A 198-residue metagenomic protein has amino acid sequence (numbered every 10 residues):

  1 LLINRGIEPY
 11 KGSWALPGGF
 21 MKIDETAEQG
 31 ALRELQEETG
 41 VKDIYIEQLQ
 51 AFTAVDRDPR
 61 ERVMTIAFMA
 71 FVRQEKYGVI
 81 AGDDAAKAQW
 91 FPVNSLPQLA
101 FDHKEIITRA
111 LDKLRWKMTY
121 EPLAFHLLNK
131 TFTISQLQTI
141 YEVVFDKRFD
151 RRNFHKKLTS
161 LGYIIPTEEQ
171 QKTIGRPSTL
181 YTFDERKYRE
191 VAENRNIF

Functional and structural regions predicted by a protein language model:
L1-A15, E28: N-terminal strand-loop-strand
L2-N4, M69-F71, L180-T182: Short, well-ordered beta-strand micro-motif
P17, A31, L35: Hydrophobic alpha-helical positions that pack around
E28-L32, G40-V79, D84, V93-S95 (+2 more regions): Active-site segment of metal-dependent pyrophosphate-handling enzymes, primarily the Nudix hydrolase catalytic core
M69, V79-K113, L127-S135, N153-G162 (+1 more regions): NUDIX/MutT-family hydrolases
T139-R148: Short helix-coil junctions and helix-kink-helix linkers
P166-F198: Long, intrinsically disordered, low-complexity Ser/Thr/Pro-rich regulatory/activation regions of nuclear proteins
